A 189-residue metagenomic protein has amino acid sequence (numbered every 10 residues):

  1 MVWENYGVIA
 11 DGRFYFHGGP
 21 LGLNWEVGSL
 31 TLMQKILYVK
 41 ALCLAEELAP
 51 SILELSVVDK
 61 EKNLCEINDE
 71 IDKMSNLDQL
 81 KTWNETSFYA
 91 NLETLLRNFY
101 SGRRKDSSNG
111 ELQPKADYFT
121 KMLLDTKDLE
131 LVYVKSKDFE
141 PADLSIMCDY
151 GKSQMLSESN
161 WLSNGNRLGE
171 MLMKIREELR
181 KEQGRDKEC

Functional and structural regions predicted by a protein language model:
M1-C189: Charged, low-complexity intrinsically disordered segments
